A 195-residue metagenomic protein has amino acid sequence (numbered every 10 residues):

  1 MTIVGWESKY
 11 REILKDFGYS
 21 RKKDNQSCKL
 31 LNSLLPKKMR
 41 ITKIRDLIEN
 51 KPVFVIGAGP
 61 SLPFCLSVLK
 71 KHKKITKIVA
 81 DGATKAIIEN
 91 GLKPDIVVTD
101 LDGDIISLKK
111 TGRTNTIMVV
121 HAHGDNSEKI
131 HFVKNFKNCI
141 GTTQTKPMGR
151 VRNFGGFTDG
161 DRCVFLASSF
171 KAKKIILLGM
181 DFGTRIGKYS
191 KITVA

Functional and structural regions predicted by a protein language model:
M1-V53, P63-C65, I186-A195: N-terminal donor/sugar-recognition subdomains of glycan-related enzymes, prototypically the membrane-proximal stem
G18-K23, P60-S61, T116-H123: Short N-terminal helix-initiation segments at or just after the protein's N-terminus
M39-K43, L62-S67, D104-I106, R162-V164: A generic local structural motif
E49-V55, L69-K70, T145-R152: Short, basic, glycine/proline-bearing loop/turn elements
V55-P60, D159, K174-K188: Glycine-rich anion-binding loop/nest that anchors nucleotide
I56-S61, C65-L69, T76-I88: Glycine-rich N-terminal segment of FAD-binding domains in flavoprotein oxidoreductases, spanning the beta-loop-helix
C65-V68, K109, K129-F132, V151-N153 (+2 more regions): A short secondary-structure junction signal
K73-T76, G82-K173: Acidic/Gly/His-enriched mid-domain segments of enzyme catalytic cores or analogous surface patches that mediate
